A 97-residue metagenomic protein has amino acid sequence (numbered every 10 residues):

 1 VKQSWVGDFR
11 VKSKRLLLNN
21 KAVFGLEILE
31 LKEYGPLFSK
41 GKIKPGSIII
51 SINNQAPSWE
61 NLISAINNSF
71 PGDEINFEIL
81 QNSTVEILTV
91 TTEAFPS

Functional and structural regions predicted by a protein language model:
V1-E33, F38-S39, N68, T89-S97: PDZ/PDZ-like peptide-tail recognition elements
V1-K2, K44, I50-S51, I63-S97: PDZ-domain C-terminal substructure recognizer with occasional recognition of PDZ-binding tails
F9, N20-K21, N54, E74-F77: Short linear motifs in intrinsically disordered/low-complexity regions
L37-N61: Conserved PDZ fold ligand-binding element
